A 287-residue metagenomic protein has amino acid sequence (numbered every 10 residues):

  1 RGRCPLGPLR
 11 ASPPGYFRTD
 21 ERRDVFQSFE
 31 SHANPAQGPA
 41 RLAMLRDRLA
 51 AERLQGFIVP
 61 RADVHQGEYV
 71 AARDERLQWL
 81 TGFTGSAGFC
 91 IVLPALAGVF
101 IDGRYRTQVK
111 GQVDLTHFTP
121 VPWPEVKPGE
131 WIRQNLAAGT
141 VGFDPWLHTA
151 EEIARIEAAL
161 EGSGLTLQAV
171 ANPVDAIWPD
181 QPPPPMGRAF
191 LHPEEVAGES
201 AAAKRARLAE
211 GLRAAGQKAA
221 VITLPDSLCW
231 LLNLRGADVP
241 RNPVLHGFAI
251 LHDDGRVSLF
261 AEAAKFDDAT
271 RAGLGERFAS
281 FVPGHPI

Functional and structural regions predicted by a protein language model:
G7: PG/GG-rich flexible active-site loop of Rossmann-like NAD(P)H-dependent oxidoreductases, especially the SDR superfamily
R10: Short Gly/Ser/Thr- and charged-rich N-terminal loops/segments that act as flexible capping/hinge elements
P13: Hydrophobic alpha-helical positions that pack around
Y16-I287: Terminal domain-start leader segments
